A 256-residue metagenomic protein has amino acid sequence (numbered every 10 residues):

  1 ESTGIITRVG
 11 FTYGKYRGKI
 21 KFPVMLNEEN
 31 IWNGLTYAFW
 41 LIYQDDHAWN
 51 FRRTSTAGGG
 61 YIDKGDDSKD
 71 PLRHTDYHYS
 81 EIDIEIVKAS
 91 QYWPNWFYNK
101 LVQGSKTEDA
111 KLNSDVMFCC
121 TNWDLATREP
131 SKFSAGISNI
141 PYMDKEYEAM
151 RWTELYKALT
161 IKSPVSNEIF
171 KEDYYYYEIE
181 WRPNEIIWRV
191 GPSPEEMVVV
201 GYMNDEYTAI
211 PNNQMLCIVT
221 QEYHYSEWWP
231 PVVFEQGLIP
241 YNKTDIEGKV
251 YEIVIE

Functional and structural regions predicted by a protein language model:
E1-E256: GH16 jelly-roll
